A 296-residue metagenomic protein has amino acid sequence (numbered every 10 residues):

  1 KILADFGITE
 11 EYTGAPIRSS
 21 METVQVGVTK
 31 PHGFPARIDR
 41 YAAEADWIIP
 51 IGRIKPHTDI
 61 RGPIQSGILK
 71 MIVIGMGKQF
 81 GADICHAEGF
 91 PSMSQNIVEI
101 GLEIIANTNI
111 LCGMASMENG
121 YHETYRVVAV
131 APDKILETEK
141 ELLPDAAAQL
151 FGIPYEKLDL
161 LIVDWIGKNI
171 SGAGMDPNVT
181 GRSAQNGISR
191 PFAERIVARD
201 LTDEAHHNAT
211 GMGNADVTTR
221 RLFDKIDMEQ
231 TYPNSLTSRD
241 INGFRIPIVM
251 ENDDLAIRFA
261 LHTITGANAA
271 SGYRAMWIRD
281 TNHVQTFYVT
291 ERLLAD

Functional and structural regions predicted by a protein language model:
K1, V28-P31, D59-I64, T124-A129 (+3 more regions): Short acidic, glycine/serine/threonine-rich loops at helix termini
K1-S19, V24-Q25, I135-D145, I248 (+1 more regions): Alpha/propeptide regions of enzymes that mature by internal proteolysis
I2-P63: An acidic, phosphate/nucleotide-engaging active-site surface
Y12-M21, G27-V28, P50-I51, C112-S116 (+3 more regions): General beta-strand structural signal in soluble alpha/beta enzymes
S20-V28, P154, D159-S171, G243 (+1 more regions): Active-site rim loops that border cofactor/substrate pockets in soluble metabolic enzymes
R37-G167, G181, S189-P191: Conserved, well-structured core segments that form the ligand-binding/active-site neighborhood of functional domains
Y121, G167-I170, D203-H206: Short, catalytically relevant binding-site loops at active-site mouths
N178-D296: C-terminal non-catalytic interaction/assembly regions of soluble proteins
